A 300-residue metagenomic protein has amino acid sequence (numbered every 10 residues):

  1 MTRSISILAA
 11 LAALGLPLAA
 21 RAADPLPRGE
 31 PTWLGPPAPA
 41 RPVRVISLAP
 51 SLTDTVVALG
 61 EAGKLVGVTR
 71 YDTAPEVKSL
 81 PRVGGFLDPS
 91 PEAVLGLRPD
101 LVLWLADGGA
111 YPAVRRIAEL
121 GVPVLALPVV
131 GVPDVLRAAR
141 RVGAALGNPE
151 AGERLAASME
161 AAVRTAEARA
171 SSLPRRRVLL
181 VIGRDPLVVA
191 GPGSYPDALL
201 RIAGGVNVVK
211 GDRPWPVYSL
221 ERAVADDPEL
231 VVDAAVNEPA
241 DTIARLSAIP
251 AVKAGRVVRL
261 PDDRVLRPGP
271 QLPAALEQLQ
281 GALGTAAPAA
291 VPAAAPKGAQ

Functional and structural regions predicted by a protein language model:
T2-T53, N148-L179, A282-Q300: Bacterial Sec-exported substrate-binding components of ABC uptake systems
P25-L26, D134-R137, R141-A144, D233-Q300: Structured C-terminal subdomain patch of bacterial secreted/periplasmic proteins
P25-P27, V43-L97, L101-D107, V208-G211: A short, structured surface patch at a secondary-structure boundary
A49, A106-D107, I182, D212-W215 (+3 more regions): Short secondary-structure boundary segments
T69, P192-P216, R259: His/Asp/Glu-enriched short active-site or ligand-binding loop at hydrolase and phosphoryl-transfer sites
T73-E76, V114-R141, A254: Flexible loop/hinge segments that line or gate small-molecule binding clefts
P91-R98, L120, Y218-D227: Short helices/loops that flank or line small-molecule/ion binding pockets
P112, P128-R141, R175-Y195: Extracytoplasmic ligand-binding site segments that recognize negatively charged/polar headgroups
